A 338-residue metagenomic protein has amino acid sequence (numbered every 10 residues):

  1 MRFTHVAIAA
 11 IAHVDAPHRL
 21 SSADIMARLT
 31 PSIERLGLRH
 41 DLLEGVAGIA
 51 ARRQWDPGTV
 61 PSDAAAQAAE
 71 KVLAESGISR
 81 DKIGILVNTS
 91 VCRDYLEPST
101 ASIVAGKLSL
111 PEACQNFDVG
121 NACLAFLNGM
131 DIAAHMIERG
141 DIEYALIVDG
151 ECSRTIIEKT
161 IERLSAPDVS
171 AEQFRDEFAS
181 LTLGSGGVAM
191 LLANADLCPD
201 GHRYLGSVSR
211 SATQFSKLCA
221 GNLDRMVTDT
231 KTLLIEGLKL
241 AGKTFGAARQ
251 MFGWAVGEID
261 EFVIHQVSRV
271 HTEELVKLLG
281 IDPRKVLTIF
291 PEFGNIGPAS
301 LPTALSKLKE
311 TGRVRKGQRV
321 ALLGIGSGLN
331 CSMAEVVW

Functional and structural regions predicted by a protein language model:
M1-P57, P167-I235, K243, I325 (+1 more regions): Condensing-enzyme catalytic core mediating Claisen C-C bond formation in acyl metabolism
A9-A12, G120, A145-E151, L192 (+1 more regions): Short beta-strand segments
L20, E97-S99, D131, I156-I161 (+1 more regions): Short acidic, glycine/serine/threonine-rich loops at helix termini
I25, P31, S99-P111, A134-R139 (+2 more regions): A glycine- and small-aliphatic-rich helix-loop capping segment at beta-alpha/alpha-beta transitions that lines
L36-L42, Y95-S109, I156-V169, S216-L218 (+1 more regions): Acidic-glycine-rich active-site phosphate/pyrophosphate-binding loop
S62, A66, C92-R93, A105 (+5 more regions): Claisen-condensing/thiolase-fold acyl-transfer catalytic domains that form or cleave C-C bonds in fatty acid
A68-G84, G242-D260, L279, L308-R313: Phosphate/pyrophosphate-binding loops at sites that engage ATP/ADP/AMP, CoA/4′-phosphopantetheine, polyphosphate
D141-T160, A212-S216: Acyl-CoA/ACP chain-elongation machinery
